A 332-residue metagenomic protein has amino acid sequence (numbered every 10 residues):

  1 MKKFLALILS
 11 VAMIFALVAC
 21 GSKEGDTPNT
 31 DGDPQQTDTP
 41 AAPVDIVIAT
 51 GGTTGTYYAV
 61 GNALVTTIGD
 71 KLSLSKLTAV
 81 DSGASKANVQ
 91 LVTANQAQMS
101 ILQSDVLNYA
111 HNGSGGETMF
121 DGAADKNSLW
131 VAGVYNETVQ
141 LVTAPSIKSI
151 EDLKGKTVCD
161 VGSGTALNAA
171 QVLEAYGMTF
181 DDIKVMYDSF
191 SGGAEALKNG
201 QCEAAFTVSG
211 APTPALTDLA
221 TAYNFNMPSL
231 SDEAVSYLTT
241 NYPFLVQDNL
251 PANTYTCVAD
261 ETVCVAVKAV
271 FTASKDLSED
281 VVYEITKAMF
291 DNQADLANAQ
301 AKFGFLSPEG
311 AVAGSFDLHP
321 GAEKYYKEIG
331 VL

Functional and structural regions predicted by a protein language model:
K2-K23: Sec-dependent N-terminal signal peptides of Gram-positive bacterial secreted proteins and lipoproteins
V18-P34: Bacterial lipoprotein signal-peptidase II cleavage site
I46-K71, S75-A79, N136-N199, F316-G321: Bilobed "Venus flytrap"/periplasmic-binding protein-like clamshell domains and structurally analogous long
A59-T93, M99-S100, V258-A259: Extracytoplasmic small-molecule ligand-binding "clamshell" domains of the periplasmic binding protein/Venus flytrap
N62, K86-Q98, K154, Q171 (+2 more regions): Short helices/loops that flank or line small-molecule/ion binding pockets
S104-V106, G113-D121, E137, T179-V270: Pocket-lining segment of extracytoplasmic ligand-binding domains
L153, T157, F244-A297: Bilobed periplasmic-binding protein/Venus flytrap-like ligand-binding cleft at the lobe interface of extracytoplasmic
G192, K198-N199, S209-M227, E233-P243 (+1 more regions): An extracytoplasmic/periplasmic, membrane-proximal ligand-sensing/linker region
